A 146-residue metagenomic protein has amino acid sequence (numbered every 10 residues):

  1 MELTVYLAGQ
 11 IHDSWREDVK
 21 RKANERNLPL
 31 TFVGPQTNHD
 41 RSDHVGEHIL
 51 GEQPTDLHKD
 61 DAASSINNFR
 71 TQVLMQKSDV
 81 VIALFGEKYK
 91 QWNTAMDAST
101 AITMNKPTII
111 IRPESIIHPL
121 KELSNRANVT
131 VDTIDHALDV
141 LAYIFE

Functional and structural regions predicted by a protein language model:
M1-E146: Conserved catalytic or regulatory cores that recognize and/or transform ribose-phosphate-containing ligands
